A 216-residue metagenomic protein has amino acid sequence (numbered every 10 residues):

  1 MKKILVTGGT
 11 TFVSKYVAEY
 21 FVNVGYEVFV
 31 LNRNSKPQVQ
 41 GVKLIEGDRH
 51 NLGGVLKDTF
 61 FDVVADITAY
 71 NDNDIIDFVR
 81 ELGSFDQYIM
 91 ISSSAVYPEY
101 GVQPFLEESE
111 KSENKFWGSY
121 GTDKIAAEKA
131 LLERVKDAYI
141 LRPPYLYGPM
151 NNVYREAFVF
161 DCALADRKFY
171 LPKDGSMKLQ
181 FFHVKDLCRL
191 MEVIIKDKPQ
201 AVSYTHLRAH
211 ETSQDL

Functional and structural regions predicted by a protein language model:
L5-V22: N-terminal Rossmann NAD(P)H-binding glycine-rich loop of SDR-like oxidoreductase domains
G47-F60: Conserved Rossmann-fold cofactor-binding substructure of NAD(P)-dependent oxidoreductases
T59-F105, K111, K115, T122-A130: NAD(P)-cofactor binding segment of oxidoreductase domains
E128-M150: Conserved beta-loop-beta element that borders a ligand/cofactor-binding pocket
G148-F158, V193-Y204: Glycine/proline-rich active-site loop of Rossmann-fold NAD(P)-dependent oxidoreductases
C162-F182, I194: A conserved pocket-lining segment of Rossmann-fold NAD(P)-dependent short-chain dehydrogenase/reductase
T205-T212: Conserved small/polar residues in nucleotide/adenosyl-binding loops
